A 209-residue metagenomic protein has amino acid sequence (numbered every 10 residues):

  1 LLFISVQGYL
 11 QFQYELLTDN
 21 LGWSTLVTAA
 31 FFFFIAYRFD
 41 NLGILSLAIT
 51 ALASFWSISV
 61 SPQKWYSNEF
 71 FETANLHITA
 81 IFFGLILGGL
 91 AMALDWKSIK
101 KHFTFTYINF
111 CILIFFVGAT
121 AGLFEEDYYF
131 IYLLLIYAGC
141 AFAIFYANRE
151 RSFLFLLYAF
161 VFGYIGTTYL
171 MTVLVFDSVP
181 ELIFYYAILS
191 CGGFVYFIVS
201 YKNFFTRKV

Functional and structural regions predicted by a protein language model:
L1-V209: Alpha-helical multi-pass membrane segments and their bilayer interfacial helix-loop junctions
